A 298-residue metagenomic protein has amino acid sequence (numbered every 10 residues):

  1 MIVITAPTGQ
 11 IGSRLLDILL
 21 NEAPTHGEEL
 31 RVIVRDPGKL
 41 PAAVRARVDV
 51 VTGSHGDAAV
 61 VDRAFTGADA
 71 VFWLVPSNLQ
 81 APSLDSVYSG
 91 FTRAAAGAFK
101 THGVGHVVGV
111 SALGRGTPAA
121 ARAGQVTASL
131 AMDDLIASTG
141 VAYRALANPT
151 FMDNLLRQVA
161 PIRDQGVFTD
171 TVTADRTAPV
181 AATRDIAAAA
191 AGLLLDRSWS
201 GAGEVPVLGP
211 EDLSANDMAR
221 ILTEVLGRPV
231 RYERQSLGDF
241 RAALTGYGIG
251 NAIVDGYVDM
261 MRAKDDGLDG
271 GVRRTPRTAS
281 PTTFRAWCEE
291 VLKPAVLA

Functional and structural regions predicted by a protein language model:
M1-L40, G56-A59, T66, S77-S86 (+4 more regions): Oxidoreductase cofactor-interface core, primarily capturing Rossmann-like NAD(P)-dependent enzymes
R45-D69: Conserved Rossmann-fold cofactor-binding substructure of NAD(P)-dependent oxidoreductases
D49-V51, R144, R231-Q235: General small-molecule cofactor/ligand-binding pocket signal
V87-T92: Aromatic "clamp/platform" in nucleotide-sugar-dependent glycosyltransferases that forms part of the donor/acceptor
S200, L237-A298: A hydrophobic C-terminal alpha-helical subdomain
